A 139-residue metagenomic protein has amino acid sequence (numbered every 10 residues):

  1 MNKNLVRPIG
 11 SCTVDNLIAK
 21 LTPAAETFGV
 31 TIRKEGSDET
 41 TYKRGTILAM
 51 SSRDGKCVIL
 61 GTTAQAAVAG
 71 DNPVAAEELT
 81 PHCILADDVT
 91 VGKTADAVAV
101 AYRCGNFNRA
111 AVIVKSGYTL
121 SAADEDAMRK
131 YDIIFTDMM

Functional and structural regions predicted by a protein language model:
M1-M139: Surface-exposed, low-hydrophobicity beta-strand/loop segments enriched in small/polar/acidic residues
